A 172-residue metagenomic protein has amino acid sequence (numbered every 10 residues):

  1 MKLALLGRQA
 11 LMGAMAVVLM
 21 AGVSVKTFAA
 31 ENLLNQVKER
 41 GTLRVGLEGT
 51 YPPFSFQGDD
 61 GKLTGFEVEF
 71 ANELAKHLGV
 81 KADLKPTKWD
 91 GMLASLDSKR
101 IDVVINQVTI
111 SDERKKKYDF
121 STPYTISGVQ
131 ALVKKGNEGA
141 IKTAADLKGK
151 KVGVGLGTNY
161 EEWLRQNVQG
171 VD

Functional and structural regions predicted by a protein language model:
M1-A14: Bacterial N-terminal signal peptides that target proteins for export
V17-F28: C-terminal segment of classical bacterial N-terminal signal peptides
A30-Q107: Extracytoplasmic small-molecule ligand-binding "clamshell" domains of the periplasmic binding protein/Venus flytrap
R44-E48, L132, K151-V154: Short, well-ordered beta-strand segments
T50-P53, W89-G91, T109-E113, N137-G139 (+1 more regions): Solvent-exposed loop/turn segments at secondary-structure junctions within structured extracellular/periplasmic domains
D112-P123, Q169-D172: Ligand-binding "clamshell"
K134-K151: Flexible hinge/capping segments at coil-to-helix
G153-V168: Secondary-structure junction motif
